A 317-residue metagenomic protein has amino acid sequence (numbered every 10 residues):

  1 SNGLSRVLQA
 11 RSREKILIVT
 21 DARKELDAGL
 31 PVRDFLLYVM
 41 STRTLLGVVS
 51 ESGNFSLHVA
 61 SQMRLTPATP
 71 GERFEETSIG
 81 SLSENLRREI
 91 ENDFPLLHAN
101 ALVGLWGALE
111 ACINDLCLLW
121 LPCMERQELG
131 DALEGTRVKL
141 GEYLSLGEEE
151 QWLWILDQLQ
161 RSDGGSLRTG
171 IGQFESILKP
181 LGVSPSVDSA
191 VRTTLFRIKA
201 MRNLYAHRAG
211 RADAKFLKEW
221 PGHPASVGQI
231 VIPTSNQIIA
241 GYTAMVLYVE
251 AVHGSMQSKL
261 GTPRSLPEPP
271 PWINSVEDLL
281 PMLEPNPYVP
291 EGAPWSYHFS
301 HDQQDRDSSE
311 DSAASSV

Functional and structural regions predicted by a protein language model:
S1-L26, L30, D34, T44 (+4 more regions): Polyanionic, low-complexity intrinsically disordered segments
V32, L36-V39, R43, V103-W106 (+6 more regions): Generic structural concept
S41, L45-F55, N114, L118: Short helix-loop boundary/capping segments at the starts of domains
G53-E75: N-terminal low-complexity, intrinsically disordered segments
T69-F196: Helix-loop junctions and short alpha-helical segments
E110-I113, C117, L121, E125 (+4 more regions): Hydrophobic/aromatic-lined pockets within catalytic cores
D188-I198, V231-T234, I238: Short amphipathic alpha-helix initiation/capping segments at coil-to-helix junctions
V191-L217: Histidine-centered, metal-coordinating catalytic motifs and their short helical/loop contexts
